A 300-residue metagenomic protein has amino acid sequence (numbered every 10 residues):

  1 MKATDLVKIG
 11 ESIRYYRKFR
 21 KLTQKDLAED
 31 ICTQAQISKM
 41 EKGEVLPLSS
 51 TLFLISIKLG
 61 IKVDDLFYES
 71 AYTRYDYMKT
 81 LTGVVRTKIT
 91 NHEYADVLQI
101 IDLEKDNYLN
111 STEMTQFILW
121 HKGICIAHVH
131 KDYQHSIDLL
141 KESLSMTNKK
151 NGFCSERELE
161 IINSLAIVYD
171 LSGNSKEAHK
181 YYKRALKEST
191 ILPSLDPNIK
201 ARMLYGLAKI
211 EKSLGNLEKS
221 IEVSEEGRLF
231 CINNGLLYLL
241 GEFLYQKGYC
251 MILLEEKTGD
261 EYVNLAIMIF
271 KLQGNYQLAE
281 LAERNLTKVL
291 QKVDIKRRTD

Functional and structural regions predicted by a protein language model:
M1-F19: A short, Lys/Arg-rich alpha-helix, primarily the initiator
R20-K39: Short alpha-helical DNA-recognition segment
S50-D65: DNA major-groove recognition helix of helix-turn-helix/homeodomain DNA-binding modules
Y75, E113-T115, C154-E156, D196-N198 (+2 more regions): Residue signature of alpha-solenoid helical repeat architecture, marking inter-repeat boundaries and helix-start
K79, F117, E158-E160, K200-R202 (+3 more regions): Residue register of alpha-helical TPR repeats
K88, I126-A127, I162, Y169 (+5 more regions): Residue at a conserved register position within TPR or TPR-like alpha-solenoid repeats
L98-N107, K141-N151, K183-P193, E225-L236 (+2 more regions): Amphipathic alpha-helical segments of tetratricopeptide repeats
